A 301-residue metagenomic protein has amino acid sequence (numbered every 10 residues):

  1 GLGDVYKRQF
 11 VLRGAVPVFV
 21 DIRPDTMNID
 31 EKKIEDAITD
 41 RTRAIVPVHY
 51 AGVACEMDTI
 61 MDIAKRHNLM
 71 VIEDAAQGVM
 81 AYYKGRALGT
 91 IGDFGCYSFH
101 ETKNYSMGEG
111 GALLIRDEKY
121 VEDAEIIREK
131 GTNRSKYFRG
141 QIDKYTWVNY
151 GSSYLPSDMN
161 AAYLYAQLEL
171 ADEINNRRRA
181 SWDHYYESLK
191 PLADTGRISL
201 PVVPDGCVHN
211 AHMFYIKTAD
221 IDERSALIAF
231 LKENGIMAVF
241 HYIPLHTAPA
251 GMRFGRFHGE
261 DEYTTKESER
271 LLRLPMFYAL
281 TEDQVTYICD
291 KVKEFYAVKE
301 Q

Functional and structural regions predicted by a protein language model:
G1-Y6: Short, small-residue-biased leader/transition segments that mark boundaries at the very start of proteins
R8-F10, I63: Hydrophobic/aromatic ligand-binding patch that stacks against planar heteroaromatic rings of cofactors or nucleotides
G14: Structured binding elements
F19-R23: Short beta->alpha connector loops at strand-helix junctions that form conserved, small/polar/Pro-enriched
D25-M107, A112-K119, R273: Active-site phosphate-binding strand-loop segment of PLP-dependent enzymes
K32, D36, A44-V48, V53-T59 (+3 more regions): PLP-dependent aminotransferase class I/II
